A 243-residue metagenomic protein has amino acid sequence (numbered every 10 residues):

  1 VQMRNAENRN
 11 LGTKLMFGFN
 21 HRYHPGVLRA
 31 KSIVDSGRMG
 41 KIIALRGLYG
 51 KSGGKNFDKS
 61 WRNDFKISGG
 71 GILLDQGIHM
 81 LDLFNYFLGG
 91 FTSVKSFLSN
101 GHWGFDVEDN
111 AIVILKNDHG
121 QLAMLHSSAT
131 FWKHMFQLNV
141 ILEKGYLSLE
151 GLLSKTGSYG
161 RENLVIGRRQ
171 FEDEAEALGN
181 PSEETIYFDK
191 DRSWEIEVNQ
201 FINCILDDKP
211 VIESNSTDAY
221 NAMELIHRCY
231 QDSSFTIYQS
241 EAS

Functional and structural regions predicted by a protein language model:
V1, N8, I186, Q200-S243: C-terminal helix-rich "cap/oligomerization" subdomain common to oxidoreductases
Q2, P25, R29-S32, L83 (+4 more regions): Alpha-helical elements of Rossmann-like donor-binding domains used by nucleotide-donor carbohydrate transfer enzymes
R4-N8, I33-V34: Conserved hydrophobic residues forming the short capping helix/wall of the S-adenosyl-L-methionine
R9-K14, Q121: A short helix->loop->beta-strand "cap" motif at the edges of active sites that frequently abuts
G12-M16, H21-G104: Predominantly a Rossmann-like dinucleotide-binding segment in NAD(P)-dependent oxidoreductases
H24-V27, D58, M80-L81, R161 (+2 more regions): A general structural signal for well-ordered alpha-helical segments in protein cores
I78-H79, D106-I112, N117: Substrate-positioning beta->alpha
W103-D106, D118-E197, I212-N215: NAD(P)-dinucleotide binding in Rossmann-like oxidoreductases
